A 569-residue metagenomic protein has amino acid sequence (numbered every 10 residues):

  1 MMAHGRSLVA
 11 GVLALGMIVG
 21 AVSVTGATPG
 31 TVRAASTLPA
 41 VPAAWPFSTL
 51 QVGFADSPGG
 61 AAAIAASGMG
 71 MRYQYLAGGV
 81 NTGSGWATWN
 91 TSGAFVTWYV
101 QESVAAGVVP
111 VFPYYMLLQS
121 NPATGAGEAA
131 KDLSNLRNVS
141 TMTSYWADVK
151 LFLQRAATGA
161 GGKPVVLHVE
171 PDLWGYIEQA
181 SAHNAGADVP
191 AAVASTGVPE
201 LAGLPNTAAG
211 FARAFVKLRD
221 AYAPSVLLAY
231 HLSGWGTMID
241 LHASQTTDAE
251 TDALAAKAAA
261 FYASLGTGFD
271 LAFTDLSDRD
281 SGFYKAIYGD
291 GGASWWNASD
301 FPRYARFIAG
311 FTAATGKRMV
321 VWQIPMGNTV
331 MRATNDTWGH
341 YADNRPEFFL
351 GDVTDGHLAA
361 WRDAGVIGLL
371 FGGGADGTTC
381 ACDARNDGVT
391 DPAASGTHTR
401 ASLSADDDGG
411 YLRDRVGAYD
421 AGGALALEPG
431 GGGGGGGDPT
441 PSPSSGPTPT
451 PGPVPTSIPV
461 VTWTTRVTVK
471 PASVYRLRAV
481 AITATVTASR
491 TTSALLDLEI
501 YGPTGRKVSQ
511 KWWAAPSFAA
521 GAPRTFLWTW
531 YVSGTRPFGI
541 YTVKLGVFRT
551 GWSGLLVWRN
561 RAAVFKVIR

Functional and structural regions predicted by a protein language model:
A34-T88, A106: Boundary/entry segment of secreted carbohydrate-active catalytic domains
S48, A55, V109-P110, F269-F283 (+1 more regions): Substrate-binding cleft of secreted/luminal carbohydrate-active enzymes
R72-Q74, D252-W296: Aromatic- and acid-rich polysaccharide-binding/catalytic face of secreted or lumenal carbohydrate-active enzymes
S84-S225: Substrate-binding cleft of extracellular glycoside hydrolase catalytic domains
H168-E170, E200-E250, A272-D275, G316-T329: Aromatic-lined carbohydrate-recognition surfaces of secreted/lumenal glycan-active proteins
G431-V460: Ser/Thr/Gly/Pro-rich low-complexity, disordered linker/stalk segments of secreted and cell-surface proteins
V508-G521, R561-A563: Solvent-exposed serine/threonine-rich low-complexity stretches and specific carbohydrate-binding patches
G551-N560: Beta-sandwich strand segments
